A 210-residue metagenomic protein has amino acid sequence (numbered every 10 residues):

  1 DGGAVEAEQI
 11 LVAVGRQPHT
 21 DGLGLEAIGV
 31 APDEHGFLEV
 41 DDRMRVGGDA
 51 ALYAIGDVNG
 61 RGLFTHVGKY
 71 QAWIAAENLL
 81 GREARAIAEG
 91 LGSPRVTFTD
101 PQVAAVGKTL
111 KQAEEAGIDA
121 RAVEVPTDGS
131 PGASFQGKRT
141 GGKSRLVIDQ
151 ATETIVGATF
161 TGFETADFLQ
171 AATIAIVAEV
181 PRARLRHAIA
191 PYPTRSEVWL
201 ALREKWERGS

Functional and structural regions predicted by a protein language model:
D1, E34, Q150-T152: Short acidic-glycine loop/turn motifs at beta-strand connectors
G3-A4, R45-G47, E89, Q136-K138: Solvent-exposed alpha-helices and their adjacent loops that cap or buttress functional pockets in soluble metabolic
A4-N78, R82: FAD-site-proximal beta/loop scaffold in flavoenzymes
A31-E34, R82-P94, I118-V123: A short alpha-helix-loop-beta-strand transition element characteristic of N-terminal alpha/beta dinucleotide-binding
V46-A50, E89-L91, Q150-T152: Short, flexible turn/loop "capping" segments at secondary-structure junctions
G60, N78-G107, I189-P191: Active-site-proximal substrate-binding core of FAD-dependent oxidoreductases
V67-Q71, E89, E164: Short acidic-hydrophobic sequence patches enriched in Asp/Glu that either
T99-T109, E114-S210: Flexible, glycine-rich terminal cap/loop adjacent to redox cofactors in electron-transfer oxidoreductases
